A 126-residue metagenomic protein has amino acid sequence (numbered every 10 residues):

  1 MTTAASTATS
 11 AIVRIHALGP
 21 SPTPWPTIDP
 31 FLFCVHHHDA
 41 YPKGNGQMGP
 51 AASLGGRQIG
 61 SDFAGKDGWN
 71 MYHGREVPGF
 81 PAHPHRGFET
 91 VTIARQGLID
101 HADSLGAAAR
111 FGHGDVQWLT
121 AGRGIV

Functional and structural regions predicted by a protein language model:
T2-T92: N-terminal, Lys/Arg-enriched amphipathic/low-complexity engagement segments that precede the first folded domain
G56, G112-D115: Short, surface-exposed, charged/polar-biased interaction segments
V77-F80, H101, V116: N-terminal functional module of multi-domain proteins
V91-H113, G122, V126: A short beta-strand-loop-beta hairpin characteristic of the jelly-roll/cupin
